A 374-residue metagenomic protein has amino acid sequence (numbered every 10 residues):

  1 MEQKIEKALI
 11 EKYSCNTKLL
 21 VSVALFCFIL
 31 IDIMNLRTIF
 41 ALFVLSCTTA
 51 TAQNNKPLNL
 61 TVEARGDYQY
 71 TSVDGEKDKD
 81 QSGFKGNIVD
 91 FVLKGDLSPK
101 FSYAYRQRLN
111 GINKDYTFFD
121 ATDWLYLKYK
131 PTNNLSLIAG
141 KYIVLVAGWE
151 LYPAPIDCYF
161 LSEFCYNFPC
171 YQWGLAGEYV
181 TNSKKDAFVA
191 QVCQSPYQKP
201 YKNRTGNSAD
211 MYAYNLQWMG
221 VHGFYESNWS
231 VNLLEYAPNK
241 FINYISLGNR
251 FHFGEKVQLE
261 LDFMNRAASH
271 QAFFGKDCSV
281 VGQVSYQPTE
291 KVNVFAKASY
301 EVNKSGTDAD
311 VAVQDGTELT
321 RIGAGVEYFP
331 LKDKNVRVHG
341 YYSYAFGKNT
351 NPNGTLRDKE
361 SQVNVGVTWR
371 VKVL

Functional and structural regions predicted by a protein language model:
K4-K7, K12: Polybasic, lysine-rich low-complexity intrinsically disordered segments
C15, L20-N55: Bacterial Sec-dependent N-terminal signal peptides
N54-Y70, D80-Y197, M219-G223: Outer membrane beta-barrel
R65-K79, D115, Y126, K130 (+2 more regions): Outer-membrane beta-barrel pore domains
N87, A121, N133, Y171 (+5 more regions): Exposed loop/turn and edge beta-strand positions of beta-sandwich/beta-sheet ligand-binding modules
S162-P169, G206-D210, S299: Short, well-structured alpha-helical patches and their helix-loop capping segments that border functional surfaces
V189-K240: Loop-centered beta-sheet repeat module
